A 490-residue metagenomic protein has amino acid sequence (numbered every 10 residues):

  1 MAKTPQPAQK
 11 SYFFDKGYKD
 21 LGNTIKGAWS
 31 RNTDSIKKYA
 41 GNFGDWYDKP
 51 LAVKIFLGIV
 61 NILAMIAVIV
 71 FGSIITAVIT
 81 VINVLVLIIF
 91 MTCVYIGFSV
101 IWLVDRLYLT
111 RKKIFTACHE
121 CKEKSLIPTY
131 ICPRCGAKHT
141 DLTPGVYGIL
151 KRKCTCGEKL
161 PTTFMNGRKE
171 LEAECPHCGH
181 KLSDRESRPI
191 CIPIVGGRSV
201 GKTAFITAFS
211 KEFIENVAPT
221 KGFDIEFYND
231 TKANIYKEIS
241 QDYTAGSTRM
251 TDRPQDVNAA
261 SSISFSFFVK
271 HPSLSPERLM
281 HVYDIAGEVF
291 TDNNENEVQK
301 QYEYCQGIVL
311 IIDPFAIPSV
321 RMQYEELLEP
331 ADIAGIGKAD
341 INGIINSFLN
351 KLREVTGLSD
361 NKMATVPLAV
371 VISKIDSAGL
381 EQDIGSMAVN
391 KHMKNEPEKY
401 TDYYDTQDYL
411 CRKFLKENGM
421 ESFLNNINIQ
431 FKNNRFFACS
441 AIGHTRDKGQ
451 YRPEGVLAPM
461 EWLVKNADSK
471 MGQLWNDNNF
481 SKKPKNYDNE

Functional and structural regions predicted by a protein language model:
M1-I66, I89-R152, E158, K483-E490: Basic, amphipathic N-terminal segments
G72-T92: Hydrophobic alpha-helical transmembrane segments
D105-K153, E158-A259, K270-M280: Conserved G1/Walker A P-loop phosphate-binding module
E174-H177, E186-C191, S261-S262, A286 (+3 more regions): Short linear interaction motifs
G179-K181, M250-V257, S266-P272, N294-Q299 (+2 more regions): Catalytic micro-motifs at enzyme active sites that drive phosphoryl/nucleotidyl and oxygen chemistry
G196-R198, V269-S273, A286-V289, I372 (+2 more regions): Short, flexible loop/turn elements at secondary-structure junctions
V257-V309, F315-E326, Y451-E454: Switch II of P-loop NTPase G domains
Q306-E490: Conserved GTP-binding G-domain of TRAFAC-class P-loop NTPases and closely related GTPase folds
